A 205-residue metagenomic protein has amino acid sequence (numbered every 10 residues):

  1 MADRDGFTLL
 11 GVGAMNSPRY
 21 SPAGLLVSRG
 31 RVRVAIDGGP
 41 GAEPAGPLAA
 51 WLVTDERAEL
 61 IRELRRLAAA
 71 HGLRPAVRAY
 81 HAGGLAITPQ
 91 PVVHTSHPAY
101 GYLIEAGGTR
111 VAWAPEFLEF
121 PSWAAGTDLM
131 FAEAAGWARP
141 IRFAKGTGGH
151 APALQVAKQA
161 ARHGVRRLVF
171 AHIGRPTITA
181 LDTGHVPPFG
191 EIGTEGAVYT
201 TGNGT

Functional and structural regions predicted by a protein language model:
M1-G46, P75-W123, E195-T205: Core dinuclear metal-dependent hydrolase active-site scaffold
G6, A50, R110, D128 (+1 more regions): Residues at the starts of beta-strands that form the adenosine-phosphate
G6-T8, A69, A86, R167 (+1 more regions): Conserved beta-strand segments of alpha/beta enzyme cores
R19, I61-R66, A99, R139-G146 (+1 more regions): Short, charged, surface-exposed secondary-structure boundary motifs
G30-L73, D128-L129: Active-site metal-binding motif and surrounding structural segment of the metallo-beta-lactamase
I36-D37, T54, W113-P115, A132-A134 (+1 more regions): Active-site flanking residues adjacent to catalytic metal/cofactor-binding acidic residues
D55-L60, H94, H150, H172: Histidine-centered active-site/metal-ligand motif
F120-N203: Cap/insert and terminal regions of metallo-dependent hydrolase folds
